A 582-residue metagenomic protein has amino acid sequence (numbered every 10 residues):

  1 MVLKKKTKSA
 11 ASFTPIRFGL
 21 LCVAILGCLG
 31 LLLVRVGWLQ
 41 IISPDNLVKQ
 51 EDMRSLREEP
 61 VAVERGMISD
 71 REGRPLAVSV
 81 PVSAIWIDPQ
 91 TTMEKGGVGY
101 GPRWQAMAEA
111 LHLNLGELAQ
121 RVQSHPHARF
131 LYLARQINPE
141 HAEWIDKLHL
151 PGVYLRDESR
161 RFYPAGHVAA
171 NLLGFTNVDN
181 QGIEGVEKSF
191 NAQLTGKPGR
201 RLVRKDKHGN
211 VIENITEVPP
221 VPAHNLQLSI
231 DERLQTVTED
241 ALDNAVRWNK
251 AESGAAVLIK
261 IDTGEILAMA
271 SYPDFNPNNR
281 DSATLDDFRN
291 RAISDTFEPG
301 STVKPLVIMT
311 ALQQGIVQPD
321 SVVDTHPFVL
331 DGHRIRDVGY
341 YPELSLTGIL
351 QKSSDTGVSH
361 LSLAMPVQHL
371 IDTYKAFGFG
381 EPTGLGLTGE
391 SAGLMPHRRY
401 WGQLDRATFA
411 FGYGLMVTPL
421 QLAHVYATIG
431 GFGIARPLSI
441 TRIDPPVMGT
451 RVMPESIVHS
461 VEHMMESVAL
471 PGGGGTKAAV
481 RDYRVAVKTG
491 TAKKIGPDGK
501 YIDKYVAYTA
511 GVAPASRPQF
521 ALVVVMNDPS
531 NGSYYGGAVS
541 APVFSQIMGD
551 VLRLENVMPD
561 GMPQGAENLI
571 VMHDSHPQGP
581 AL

Functional and structural regions predicted by a protein language model:
M1-R280, Q368-G380, G389, I495-Y501 (+1 more regions): Periplasmic/cell-envelope proteins involved in peptidoglycan metabolism and beta-lactam response
V2, A77, K205-E217, A256-S301 (+4 more regions): Beta-lactam-recognizing serine transpeptidase/beta-lactamase-like catalytic domain environment
